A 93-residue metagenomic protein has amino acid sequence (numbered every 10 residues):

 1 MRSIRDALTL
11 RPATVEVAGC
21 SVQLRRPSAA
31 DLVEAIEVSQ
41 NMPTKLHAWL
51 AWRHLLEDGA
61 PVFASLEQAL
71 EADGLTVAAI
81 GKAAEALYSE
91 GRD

Functional and structural regions predicted by a protein language model:
R2, L8-P12, E16-D93: Short, surface-exposed, charged amphipathic helix/loop patches that serve as local interaction elements
